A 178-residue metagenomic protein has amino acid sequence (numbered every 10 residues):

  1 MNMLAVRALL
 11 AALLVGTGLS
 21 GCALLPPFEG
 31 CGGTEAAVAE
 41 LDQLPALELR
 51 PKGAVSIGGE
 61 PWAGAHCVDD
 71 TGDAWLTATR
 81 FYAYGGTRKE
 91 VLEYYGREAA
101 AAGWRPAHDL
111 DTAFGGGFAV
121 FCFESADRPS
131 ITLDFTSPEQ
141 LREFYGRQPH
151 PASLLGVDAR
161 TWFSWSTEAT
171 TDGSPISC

Functional and structural regions predicted by a protein language model:
N2-A8, V15-C178: An acidic-aromatic pocket/loop used at catalytic or ligand-binding sites
